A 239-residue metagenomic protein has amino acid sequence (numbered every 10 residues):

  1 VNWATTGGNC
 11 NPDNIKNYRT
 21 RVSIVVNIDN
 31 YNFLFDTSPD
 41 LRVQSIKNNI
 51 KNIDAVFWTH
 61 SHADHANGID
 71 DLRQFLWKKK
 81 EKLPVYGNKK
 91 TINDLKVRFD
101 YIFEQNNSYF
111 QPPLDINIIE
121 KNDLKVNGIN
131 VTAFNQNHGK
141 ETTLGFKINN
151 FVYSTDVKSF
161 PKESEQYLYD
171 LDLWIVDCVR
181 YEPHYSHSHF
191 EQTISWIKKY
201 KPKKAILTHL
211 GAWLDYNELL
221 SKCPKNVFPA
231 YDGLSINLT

Functional and structural regions predicted by a protein language model:
V1-N48, D115-E163, D232-T239: Core dinuclear metal-dependent hydrolase active-site scaffold
N2-T6, N48-I50, D70-Q74, F99-Y101 (+4 more regions): Short, glycine/charged-enriched secondary-structure capping and boundary segments
N30-G87, D172-L173: Active-site metal-binding motif and surrounding structural segment of the metallo-beta-lactamase
L34-S38, D54-D64, G87-N88, F151-V157 (+3 more regions): Active-site neighborhood of phospho(di)ester-bond hydrolases with catalytic His/Asp-centered motifs
Q44-I46, N67-I69, K96-V97, T143 (+4 more regions): Short glycine-/acidic-enriched loop or helix-start segments at secondary-structure transitions that form or flank
K51, P112, I129, Y169 (+1 more regions): Structured loop/turn residues at beta-strand edges in well-structured enzyme cores
K79-L83, T91-I116: Active-site neighborhood of divalent metal-dependent phosphoester bond hydrolases
P161-T239: Binuclear metal-ion centers of metallo-dependent hydrolases, dominated by the metallo-beta-lactamase
